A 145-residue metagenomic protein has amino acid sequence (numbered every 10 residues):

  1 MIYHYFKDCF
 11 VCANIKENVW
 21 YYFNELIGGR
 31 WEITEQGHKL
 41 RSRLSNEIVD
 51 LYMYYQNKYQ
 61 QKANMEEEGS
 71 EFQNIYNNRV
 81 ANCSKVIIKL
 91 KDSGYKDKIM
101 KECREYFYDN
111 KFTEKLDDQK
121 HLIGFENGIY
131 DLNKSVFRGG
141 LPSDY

Functional and structural regions predicted by a protein language model:
M1-Y145: N-terminal nucleic-acid engagement/recognition segments and initiation subdomains in replication, restriction
